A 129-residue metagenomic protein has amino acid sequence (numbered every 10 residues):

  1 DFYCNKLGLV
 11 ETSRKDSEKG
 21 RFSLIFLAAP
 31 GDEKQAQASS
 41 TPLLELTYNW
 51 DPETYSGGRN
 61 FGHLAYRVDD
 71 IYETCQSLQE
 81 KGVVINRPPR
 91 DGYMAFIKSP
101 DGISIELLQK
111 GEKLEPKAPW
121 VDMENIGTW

Functional and structural regions predicted by a protein language model:
D1-P42: Core segments of cupin and vicinal oxygen chelate
T12-K15, S23-F26, Y66, Y72-W129: Vicinal oxygen chelate
E18-K19, T54-S56: Short glycine/serine/proline-enriched coil/turn segments at secondary-structure junctions
E33, N49-P52: Amide-forming acyltransferase catalytic core, primarily the GNAT-like/NAT-type and related acyltransferase folds
Q35-L43, G57-G58, L108, K117-W120: Short, charged, solvent-exposed linker or helix-capping segments at domain edges/interfaces that act as flexible hinges
D51-E53, T128-W129: Short, cationic low-complexity segments
R59-H63: Eukaryotic phosphotyrosine signaling hubs
